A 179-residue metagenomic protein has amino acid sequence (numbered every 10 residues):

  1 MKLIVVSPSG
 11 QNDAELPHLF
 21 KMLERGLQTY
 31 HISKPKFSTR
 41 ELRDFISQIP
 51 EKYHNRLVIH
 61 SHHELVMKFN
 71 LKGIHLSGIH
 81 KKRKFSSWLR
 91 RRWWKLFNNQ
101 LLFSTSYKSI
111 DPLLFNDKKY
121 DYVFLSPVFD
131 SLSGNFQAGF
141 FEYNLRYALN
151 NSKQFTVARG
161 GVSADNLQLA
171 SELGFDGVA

Functional and structural regions predicted by a protein language model:
M1-F85, W94-Y122, F140, Y147 (+2 more regions): Conserved N-terminal beta1-alpha1 strand-loop-helix module at the mouth
V66, F129-N135: A short acidic, helix-capping loop that chelates divalent metal ions and anchors anionic groups
L89: Surface-exposed, active-site-proximal loop segments in enzymatic domains
D121-F129: Non-cysteine beta-strand/loop elements that form the S-adenosyl-L-methionine
V128, G161-V162: Short, loop-centered acidic/histidine patches that primarily coordinate divalent metals
